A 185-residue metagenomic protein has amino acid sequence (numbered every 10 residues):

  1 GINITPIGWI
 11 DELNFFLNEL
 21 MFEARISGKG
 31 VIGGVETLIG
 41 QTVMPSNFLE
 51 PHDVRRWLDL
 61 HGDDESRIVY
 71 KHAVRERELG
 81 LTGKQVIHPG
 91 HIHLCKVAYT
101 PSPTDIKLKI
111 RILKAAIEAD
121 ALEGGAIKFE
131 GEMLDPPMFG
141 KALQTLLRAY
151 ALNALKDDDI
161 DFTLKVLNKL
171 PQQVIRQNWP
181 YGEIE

Functional and structural regions predicted by a protein language model:
G1-E185: Expand to "…catalyze enediolate/carbanion chemistry for C-C bond making/breaking, isomerization, decarboxylation
